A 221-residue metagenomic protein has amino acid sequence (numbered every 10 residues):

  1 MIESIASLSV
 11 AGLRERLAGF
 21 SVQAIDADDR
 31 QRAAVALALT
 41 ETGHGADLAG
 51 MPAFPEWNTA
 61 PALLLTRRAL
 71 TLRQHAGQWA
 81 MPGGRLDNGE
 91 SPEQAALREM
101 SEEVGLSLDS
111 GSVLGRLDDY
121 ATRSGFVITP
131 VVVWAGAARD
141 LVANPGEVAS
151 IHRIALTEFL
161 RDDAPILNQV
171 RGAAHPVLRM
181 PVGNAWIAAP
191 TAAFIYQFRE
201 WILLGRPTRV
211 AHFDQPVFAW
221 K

Functional and structural regions predicted by a protein language model:
M1-A80, R85-E102, L106-R139, V148 (+2 more regions): N-terminal leader/linker segments that precede catalytic domains of diphosphate-processing enzymes
A143-P181: NUDIX/MutT-family hydrolases
